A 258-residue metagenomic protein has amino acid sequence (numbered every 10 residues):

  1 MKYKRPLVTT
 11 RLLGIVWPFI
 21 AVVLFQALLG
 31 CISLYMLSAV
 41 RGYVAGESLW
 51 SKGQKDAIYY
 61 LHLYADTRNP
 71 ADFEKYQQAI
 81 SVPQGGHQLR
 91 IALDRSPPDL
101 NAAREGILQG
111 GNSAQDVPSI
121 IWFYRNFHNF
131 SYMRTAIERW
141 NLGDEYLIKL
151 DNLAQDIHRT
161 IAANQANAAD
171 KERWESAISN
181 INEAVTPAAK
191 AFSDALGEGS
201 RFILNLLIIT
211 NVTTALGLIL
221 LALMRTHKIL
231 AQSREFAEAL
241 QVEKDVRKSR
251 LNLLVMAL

Functional and structural regions predicted by a protein language model:
M1-V8: Short, Lys/Arg-rich, polar N-terminal cytosolic tail immediately upstream of the first transmembrane signal-anchor
V8-L37, N211-H227: Extreme N-terminal signal-anchor transmembrane helix of membrane signaling/transducer proteins, especially in bacteria
S33-I58, D66, P70, E172-S179 (+2 more regions): Juxtamembrane membrane-water interface segments immediately C-terminal to a transmembrane helix
S51-A57, L147-A154, N182: Hydrophobic faces of stable alpha-helices that mediate helix-helix packing
P70-N167: Heptad-repeat alpha-helical coiled-coil/4-helix-bundle sensor or tether segments in soluble regions
D151-N211: Juxtamembrane amphipathic/coiled-coil helical coupling segments that flank and transmit signals to/from transmembrane
L223-Q241: Cytoplasmic juxtamembrane amphipathic helix immediately C-terminal to a transmembrane segment
E238-L258: PAS/LOV and related PAS-like sensory modules
